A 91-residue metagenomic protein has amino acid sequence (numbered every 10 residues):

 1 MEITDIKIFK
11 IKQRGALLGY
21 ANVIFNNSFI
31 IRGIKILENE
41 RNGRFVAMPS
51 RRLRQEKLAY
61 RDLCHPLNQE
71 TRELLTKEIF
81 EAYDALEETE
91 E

Functional and structural regions predicted by a protein language model:
M1-E91: Single-stranded nucleic acid-binding surfaces, predominantly the OB-fold ssDNA-binding core
